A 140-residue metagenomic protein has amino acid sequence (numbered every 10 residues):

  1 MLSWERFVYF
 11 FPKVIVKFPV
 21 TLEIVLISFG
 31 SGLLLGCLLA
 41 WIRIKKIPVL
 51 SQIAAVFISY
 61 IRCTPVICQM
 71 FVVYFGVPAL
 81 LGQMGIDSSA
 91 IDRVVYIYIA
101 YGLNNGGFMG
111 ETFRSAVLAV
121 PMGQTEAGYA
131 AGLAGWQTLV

Functional and structural regions predicted by a protein language model:
M1-V140: Transmembrane alpha-helices and adjacent helix-loop boundaries
